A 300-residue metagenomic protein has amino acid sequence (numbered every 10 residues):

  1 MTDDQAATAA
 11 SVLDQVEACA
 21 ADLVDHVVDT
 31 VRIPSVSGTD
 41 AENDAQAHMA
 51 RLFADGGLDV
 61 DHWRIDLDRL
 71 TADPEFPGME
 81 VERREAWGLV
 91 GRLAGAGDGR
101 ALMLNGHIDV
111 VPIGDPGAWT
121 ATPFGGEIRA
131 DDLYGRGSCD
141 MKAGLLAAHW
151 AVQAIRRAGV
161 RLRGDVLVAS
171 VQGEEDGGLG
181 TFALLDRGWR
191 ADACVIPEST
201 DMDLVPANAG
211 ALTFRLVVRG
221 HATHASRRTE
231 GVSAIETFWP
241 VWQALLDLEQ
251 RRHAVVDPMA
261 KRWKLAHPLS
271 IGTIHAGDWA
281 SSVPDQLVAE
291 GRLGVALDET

Functional and structural regions predicted by a protein language model:
M1-S11, Q15-A18, S35, D55 (+3 more regions): Metal-dependent amide/peptide-bond hydrolase catalytic core, centered on the "pita-bread" metallohydrolase fold
T2-L133, R157, L162: Acidic/His- and Gly-rich active-site-bordering loop/insert found across diverse amide/peptide-bond hydrolases
V28, A50, L146-Q153, F182-L185 (+1 more regions): Predominant activation on well-ordered alpha-helical scaffold segments within soluble catalytic domains
G78-E85, A191, V205-N208, A260-R262: Short Gly/Pro-enriched turn/cap motifs at secondary-structure boundaries
A130-C139, T223-A225: A short glycine/serine-rich beta->alpha loop
L133, C139-T213: Acidic/histidine-rich catalytic neighborhood of metal-dependent amide-processing enzymes
